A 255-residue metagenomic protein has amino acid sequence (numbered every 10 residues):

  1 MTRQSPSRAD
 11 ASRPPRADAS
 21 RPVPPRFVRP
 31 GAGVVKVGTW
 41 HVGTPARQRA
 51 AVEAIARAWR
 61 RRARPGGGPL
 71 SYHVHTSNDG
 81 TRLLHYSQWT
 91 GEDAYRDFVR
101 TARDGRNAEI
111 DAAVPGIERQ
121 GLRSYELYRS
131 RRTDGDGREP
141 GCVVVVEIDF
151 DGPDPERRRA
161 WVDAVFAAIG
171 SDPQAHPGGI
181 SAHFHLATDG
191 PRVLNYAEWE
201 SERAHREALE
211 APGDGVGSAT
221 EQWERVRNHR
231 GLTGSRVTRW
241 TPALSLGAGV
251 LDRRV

Functional and structural regions predicted by a protein language model:
M1-L83, T90-V255: Short S/T/G/P-rich N-terminal loop/turn motif that feeds into the first structured element of a domain
